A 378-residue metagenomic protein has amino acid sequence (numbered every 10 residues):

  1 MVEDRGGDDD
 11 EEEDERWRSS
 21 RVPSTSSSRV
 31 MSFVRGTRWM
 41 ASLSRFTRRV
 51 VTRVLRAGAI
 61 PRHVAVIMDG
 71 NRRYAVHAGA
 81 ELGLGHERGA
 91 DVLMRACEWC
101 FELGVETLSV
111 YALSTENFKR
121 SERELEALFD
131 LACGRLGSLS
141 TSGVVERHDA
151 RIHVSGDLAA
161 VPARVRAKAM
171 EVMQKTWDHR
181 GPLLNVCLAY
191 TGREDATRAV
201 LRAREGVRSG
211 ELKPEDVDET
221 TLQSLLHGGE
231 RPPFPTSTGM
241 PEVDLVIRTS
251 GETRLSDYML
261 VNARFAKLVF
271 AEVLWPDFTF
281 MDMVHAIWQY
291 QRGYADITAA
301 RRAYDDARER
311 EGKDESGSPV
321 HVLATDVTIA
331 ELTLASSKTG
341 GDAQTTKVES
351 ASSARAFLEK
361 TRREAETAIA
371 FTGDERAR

Functional and structural regions predicted by a protein language model:
V2-G6, E13-R378: Flexible, compositionally biased loop and terminal segments
